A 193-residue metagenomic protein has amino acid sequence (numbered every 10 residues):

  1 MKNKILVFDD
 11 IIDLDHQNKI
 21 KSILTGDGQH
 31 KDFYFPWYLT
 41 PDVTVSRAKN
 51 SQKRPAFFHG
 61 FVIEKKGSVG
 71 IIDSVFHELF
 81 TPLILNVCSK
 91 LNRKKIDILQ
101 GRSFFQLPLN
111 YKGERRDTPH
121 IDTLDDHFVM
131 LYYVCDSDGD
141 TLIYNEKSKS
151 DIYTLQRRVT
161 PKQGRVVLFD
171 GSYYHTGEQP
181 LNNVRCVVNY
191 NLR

Functional and structural regions predicted by a protein language model:
M1-K95: Non-heme Fe(II)/2-oxoglutarate
I71-T81, L85-R193: Catalytic core of non-heme Fe(II) oxygenases with the double-stranded beta-helix
